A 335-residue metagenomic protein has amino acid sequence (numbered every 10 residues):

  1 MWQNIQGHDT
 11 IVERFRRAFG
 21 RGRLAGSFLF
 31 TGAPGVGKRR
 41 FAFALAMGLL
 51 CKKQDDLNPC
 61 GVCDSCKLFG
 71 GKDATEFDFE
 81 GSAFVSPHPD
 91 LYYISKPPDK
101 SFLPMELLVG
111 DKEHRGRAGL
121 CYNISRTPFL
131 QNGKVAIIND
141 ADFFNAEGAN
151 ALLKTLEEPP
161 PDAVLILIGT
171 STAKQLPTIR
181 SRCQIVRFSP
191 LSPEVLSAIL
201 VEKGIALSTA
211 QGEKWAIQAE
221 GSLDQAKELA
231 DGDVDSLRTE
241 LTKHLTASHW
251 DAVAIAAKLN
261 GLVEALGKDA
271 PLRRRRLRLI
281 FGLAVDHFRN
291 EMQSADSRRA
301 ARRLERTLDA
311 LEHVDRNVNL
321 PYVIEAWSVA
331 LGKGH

Functional and structural regions predicted by a protein language model:
M1-G48, Q54-D56, L68, P161-V164 (+2 more regions): Charged, glycine-rich active-site and insertion segments that engage polyanionic ligands
W2-E147: Clamp-loader machinery-focused feature within the broader ASCE/P-loop NTPase space
V85-P87, P159, I179: Short, structurally constrained coil/turn elements that cap an alpha-helix or connect an alpha-helix to the following
K112, G116, G133, F144-G148 (+5 more regions): Short, well-structured alpha-helical patches and their helix-loop capping segments that border functional surfaces
Y122, K154, S181: Conserved adenine-binding aromatic site and its adjacent loop/helix in ATP-hydrolyzing domains
Q131-V135, P160-I166: Loop/turn-to-beta-strand initiation segments
N150-V164: Conserved catalytic/switch belt of AAA+ P-loop NTPases
